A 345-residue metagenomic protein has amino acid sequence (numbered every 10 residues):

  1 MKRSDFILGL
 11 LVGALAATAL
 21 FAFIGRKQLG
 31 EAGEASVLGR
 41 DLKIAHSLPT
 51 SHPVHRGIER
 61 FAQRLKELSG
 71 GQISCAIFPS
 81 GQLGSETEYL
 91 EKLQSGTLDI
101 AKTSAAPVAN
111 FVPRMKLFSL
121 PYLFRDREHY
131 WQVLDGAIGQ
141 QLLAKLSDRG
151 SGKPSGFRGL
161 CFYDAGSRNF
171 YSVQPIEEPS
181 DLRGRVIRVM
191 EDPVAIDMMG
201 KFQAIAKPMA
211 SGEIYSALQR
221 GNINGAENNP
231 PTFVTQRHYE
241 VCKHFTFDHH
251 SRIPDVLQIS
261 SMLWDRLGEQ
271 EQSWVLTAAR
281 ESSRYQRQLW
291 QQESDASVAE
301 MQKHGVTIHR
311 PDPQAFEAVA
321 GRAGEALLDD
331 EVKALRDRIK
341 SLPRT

Functional and structural regions predicted by a protein language model:
K2-E128, D148, K153-T345: N-terminal secretory/targeting leader peptides
R125-K145: A gly/proline- and charged-residue-enriched helix-loop-helix capping module
